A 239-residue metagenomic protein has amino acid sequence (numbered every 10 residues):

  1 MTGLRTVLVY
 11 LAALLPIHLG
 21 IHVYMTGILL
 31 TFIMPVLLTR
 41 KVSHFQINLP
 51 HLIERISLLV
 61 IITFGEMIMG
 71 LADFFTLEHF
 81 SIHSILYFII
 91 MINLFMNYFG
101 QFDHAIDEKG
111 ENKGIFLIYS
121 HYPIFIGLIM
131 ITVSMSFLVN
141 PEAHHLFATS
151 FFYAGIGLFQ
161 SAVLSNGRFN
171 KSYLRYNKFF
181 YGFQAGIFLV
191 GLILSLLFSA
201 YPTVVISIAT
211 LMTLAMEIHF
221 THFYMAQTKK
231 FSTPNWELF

Functional and structural regions predicted by a protein language model:
M1-H22, L29-L196, T210-F239: Predominantly late transmembrane helices and immediately cytosolic-facing juxtamembrane segments
V205-A209: N-terminal signal-anchor/initial transmembrane insertion module of eukaryotic multi-pass membrane proteins
